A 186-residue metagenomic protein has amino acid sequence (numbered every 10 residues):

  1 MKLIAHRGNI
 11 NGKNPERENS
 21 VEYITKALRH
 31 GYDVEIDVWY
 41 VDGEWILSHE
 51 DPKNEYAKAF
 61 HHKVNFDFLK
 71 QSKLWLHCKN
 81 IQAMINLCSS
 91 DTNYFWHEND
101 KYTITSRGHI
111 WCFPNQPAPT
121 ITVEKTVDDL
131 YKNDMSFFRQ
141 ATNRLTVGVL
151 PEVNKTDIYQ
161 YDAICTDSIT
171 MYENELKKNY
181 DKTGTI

Functional and structural regions predicted by a protein language model:
M1-I186: Phosphate-group recognition and catalysis centered on beta-loop-alpha active-site segments
